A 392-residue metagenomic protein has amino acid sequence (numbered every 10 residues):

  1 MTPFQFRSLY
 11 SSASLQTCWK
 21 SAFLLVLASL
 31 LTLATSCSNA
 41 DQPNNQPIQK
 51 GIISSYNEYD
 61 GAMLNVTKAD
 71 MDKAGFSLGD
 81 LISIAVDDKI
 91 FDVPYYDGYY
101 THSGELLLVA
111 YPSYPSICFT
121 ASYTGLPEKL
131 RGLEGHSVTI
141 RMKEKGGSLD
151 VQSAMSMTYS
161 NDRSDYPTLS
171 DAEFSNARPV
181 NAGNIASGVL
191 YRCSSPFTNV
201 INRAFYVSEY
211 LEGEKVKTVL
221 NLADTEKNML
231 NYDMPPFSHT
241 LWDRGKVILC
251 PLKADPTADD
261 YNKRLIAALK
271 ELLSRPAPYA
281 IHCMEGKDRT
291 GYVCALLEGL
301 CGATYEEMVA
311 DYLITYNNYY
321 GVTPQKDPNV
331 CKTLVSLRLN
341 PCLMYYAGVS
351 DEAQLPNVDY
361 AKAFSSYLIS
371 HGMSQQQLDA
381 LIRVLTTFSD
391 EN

Functional and structural regions predicted by a protein language model:
T2-F23: Bacterial N-terminal signal peptides that target proteins for export
F4-F6, D70-Y95, L241-K263: Active-site-proximal helix-loop elements at catalytic-domain edges
A22-L30: Sec-dependent N-terminal signal peptides
L33-S36: C-terminal motif of bacterial Sec signal peptides marking the signal peptidase cleavage site
N39-P43, R131-Y279, Y292-N392: Cys-dependent protein tyrosine phosphatase-like superfamily
P43-A121, P127-K143: Long, compositionally biased stretches
A280-M284: Active-site cradle of extracellular carbohydrate-active enzymes
E285, R289-T290: Ser/Thr-glycine-rich phosphate-binding loops at phosphate-binding pockets of nucleotides, nucleotide cofactors
